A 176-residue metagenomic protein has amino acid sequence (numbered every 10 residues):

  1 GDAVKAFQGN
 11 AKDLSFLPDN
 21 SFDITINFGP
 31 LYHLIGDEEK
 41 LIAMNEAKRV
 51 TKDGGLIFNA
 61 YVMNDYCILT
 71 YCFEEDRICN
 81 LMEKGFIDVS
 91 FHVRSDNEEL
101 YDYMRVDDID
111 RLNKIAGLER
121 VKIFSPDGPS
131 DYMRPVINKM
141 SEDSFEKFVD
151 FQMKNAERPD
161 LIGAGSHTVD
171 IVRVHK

Functional and structural regions predicted by a protein language model:
G9: Cofactor-binding loops of NAD(P)H-dependent oxidoreductases, dominated by short-chain dehydrogenase/reductases
K12-T25: A short acidic, Gly/Pro-enriched loop at the edge of an enzyme's catalytic core that lines a small-molecule cofactor
D23-E38: A short SAM/SAH-binding and catalytic strip from SAM-dependent methyltransferases
L41-L56: A short glycine-rich, Lys/Arg-flanked "PGG" loop and its adjoining helix->strand segment in the class I
L56-F86: Conserved class I S-adenosyl-L-methionine
E98-G117, V121-I123: Short alpha-helix
V121-K176: A C-terminal cap/extension of S-adenosyl-L-methionine-dependent methyltransferases that defines the acceptor-substrate
